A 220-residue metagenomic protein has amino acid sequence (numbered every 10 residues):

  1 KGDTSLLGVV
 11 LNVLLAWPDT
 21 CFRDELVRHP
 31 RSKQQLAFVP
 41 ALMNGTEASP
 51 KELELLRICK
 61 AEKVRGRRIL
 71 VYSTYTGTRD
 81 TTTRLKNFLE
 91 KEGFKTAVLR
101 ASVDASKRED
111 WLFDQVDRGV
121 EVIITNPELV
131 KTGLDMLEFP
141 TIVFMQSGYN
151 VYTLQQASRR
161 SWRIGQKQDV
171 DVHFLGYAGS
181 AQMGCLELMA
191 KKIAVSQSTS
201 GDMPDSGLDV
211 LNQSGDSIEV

Functional and structural regions predicted by a protein language model:
G2-I123, E128-L134, M203-V220: Conserved Helicase C-terminal RecA-like lobe
R23, V130, D135-L137, N150 (+2 more regions): Generic, ordered loop/turn and secondary-structure boundary motif
T83-L85, L134-E138, Q155-Q156, L186-E187: Short amphipathic alpha-helical segments
A101-D104, Q146-V151: Short, acidic/turn-prone active-site loops that include or flank metal/cofactor- and phosphate-binding residues
I123, I142-V143, S161: Short, well-ordered beta-strand core segments
L134-S147, V170-F174: A short beta-strand element within the Helicase C-terminal
Y149-V220: A conserved SF2-helicase RecA2
